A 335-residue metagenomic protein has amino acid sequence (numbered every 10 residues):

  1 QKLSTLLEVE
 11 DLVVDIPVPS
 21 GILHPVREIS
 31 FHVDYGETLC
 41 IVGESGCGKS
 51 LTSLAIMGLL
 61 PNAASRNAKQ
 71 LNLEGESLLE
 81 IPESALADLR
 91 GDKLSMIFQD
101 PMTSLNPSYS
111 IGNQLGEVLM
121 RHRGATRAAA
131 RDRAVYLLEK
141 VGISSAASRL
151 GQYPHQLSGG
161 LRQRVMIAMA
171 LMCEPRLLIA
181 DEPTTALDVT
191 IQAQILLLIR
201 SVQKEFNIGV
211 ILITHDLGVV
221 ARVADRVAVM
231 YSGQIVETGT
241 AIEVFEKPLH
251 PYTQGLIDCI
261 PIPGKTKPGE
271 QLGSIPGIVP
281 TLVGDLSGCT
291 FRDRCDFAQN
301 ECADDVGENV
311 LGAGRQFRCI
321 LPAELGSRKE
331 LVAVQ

Functional and structural regions predicted by a protein language model:
I16-S20, G58-A63, E80-I81, L86 (+4 more regions): ABC-type ATPase nucleotide-binding domains, specifically the catalytic core motifs of the NBD
L23, L60, L78-S95, N113 (+3 more regions): ABC ATPase NBD coupling module
G58, I179, P183, L187-E270: P-loop NTP-binding/switch modules centered on Walker-like glycine-rich loops
S65-S77: Conserved ABC transporter NBD signature motif
E76-S77, A129-S148, I257-D258: Conserved ABC ATPase "signature" region
M172-R176: A short, proline-enriched helix->beta-strand linker immediately N-terminal to the Walker B motif in ABC-type P-loop
T240-Q335: Charged, flexible cofactor/metal-binding loops and thiol motifs
